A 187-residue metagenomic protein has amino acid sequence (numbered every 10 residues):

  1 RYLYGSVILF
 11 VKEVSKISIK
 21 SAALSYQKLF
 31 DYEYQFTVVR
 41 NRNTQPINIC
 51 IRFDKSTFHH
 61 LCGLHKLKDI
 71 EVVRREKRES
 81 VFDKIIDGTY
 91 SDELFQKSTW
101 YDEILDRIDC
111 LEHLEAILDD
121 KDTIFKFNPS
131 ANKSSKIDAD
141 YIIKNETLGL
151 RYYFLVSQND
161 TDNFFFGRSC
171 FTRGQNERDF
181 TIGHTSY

Functional and structural regions predicted by a protein language model:
R1-K144: An acidic, glycine-rich, mixed-charge low-complexity segment common to nucleic-acid enzymes
C110-Y187: Conserved binding-pocket/active-site segment within a compact domain
